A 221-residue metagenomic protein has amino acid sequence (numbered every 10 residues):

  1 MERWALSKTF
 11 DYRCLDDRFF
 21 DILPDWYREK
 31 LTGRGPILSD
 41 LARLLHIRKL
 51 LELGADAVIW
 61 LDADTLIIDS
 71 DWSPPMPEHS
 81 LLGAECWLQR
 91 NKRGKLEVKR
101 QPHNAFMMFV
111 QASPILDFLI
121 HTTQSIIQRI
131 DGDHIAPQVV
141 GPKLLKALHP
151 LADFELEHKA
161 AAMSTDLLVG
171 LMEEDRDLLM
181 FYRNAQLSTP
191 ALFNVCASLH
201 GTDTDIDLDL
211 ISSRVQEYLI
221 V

Functional and structural regions predicted by a protein language model:
M1-T9: Short, acidic, metal-binding catalytic loop of nucleotide-sugar glycosyltransferases
K8-L53: Active-site-proximal specificity loops/subdomain of glycosyltransferases
D11-L15, V58-D62, L82-G83, L156-A161: A structural signal for short, well-ordered beta-strand segments and their strand-loop junctions that often border
R18-D21, T65-I67, L88-Q89, A112-P114 (+1 more regions): Short, solvent-exposed loop/turn segments at secondary-structure junctions
P36-Q89: GT-A fold catalytic core of metal-dependent nucleotide-sugar glycosyltransferases, centered on the diacidic
W72-V139: Conserved catalytic core of nucleotide-sugar-dependent glycosyltransferases
P114-Y218: Catalytic core and acceptor-binding pocket of nucleotide-sugar-dependent glycosyltransferases
